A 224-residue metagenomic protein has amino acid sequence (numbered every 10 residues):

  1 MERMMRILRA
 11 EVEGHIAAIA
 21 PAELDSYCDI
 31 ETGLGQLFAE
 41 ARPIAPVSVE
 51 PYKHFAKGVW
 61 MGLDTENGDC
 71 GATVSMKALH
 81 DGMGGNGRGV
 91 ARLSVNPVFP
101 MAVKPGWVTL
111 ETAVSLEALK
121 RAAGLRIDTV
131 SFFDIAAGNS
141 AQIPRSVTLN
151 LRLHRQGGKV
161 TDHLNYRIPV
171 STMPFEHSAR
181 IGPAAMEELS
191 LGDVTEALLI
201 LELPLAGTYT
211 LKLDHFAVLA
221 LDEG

Functional and structural regions predicted by a protein language model:
M1-A72, D222-G224: Activation corresponds to long, low-complexity, non-globular regions
M76, P105, T109-T112: Membrane-lipid interaction segments
H80-W107, S171: Short carbohydrate-recognition loop motifs
T112-R145: Extra-cytoplasmic beta-strand recognition segments
Q142-Q156: Short, surface-exposed beta-strand/strand-loop-strand elements in extracellular ectodomains
L153-K159, L205, D222: Solvent-exposed strand-loop boundary residues in beta-sheet-rich modules
Q156-G192: Extracellular carbohydrate recognition and processing domains and analogous Trp-centered ligand-binding platforms
S178-G224: Extracellular beta-strand ligand-recognition surfaces/modules
